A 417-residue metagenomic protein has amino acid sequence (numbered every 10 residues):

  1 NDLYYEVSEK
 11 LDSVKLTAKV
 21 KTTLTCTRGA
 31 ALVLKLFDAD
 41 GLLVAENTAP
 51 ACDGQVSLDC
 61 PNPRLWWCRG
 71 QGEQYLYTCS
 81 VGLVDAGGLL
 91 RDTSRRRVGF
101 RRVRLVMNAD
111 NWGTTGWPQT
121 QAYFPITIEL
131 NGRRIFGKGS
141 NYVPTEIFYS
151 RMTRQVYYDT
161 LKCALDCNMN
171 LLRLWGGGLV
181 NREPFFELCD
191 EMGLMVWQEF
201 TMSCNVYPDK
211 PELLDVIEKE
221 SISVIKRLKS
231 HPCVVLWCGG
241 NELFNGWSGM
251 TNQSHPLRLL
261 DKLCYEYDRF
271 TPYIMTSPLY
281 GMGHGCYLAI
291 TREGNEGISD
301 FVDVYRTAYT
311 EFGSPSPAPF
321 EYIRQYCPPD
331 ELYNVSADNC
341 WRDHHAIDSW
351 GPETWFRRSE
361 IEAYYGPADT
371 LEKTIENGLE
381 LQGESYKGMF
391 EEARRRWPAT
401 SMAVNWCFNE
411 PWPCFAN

Functional and structural regions predicted by a protein language model:
N1, W66-W67, I126, Y142 (+8 more regions): Tryptophan-centered motif/residue detector
N1-L172, V180, S385, E392-R396 (+2 more regions): Secreted/periplasmic carbohydrate-active enzymes, especially glycoside hydrolases
T27, S254, L379-G383: Generic detection of long, well-ordered alpha-helical segments
R64, P144, N205-P208, G366-N377: Short coil/turn segments at secondary-structure junctions
V84, N108-N111, T115-L279, A403: Active-site mouth of glycoside hydrolases
D92, R97-G99, F124, I222-N339: Active-site region of glycoside hydrolase catalytic domains
E146-T153, H284, P352-F356: Short acidic/polar alpha-helix capping motifs at helix-coil junctions
W237, E296-N417: Substrate-binding clefts and catalytic carboxylate motifs of secreted carbohydrate-active enzymes
